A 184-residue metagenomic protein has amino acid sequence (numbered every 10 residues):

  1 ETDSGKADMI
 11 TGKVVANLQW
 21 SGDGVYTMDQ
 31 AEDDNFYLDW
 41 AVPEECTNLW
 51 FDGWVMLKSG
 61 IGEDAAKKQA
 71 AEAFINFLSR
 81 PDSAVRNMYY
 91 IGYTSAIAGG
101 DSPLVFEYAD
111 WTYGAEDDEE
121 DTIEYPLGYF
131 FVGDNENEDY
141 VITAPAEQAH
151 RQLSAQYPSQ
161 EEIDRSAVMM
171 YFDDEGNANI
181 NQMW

Functional and structural regions predicted by a protein language model:
E1, E45-N48, G62-K67, F172: Extracytoplasmic/periplasmic, Sec-exported soluble proteins
E1-P43: Ligand-binding pocket segment of bilobal, Venus flytrap-like solute-binding proteins
S4, D8, K13, D23-Y26 (+6 more regions): Extracytoplasmic/secreted proteins, especially bacterial periplasmic and envelope-associated proteins
S21-Y26, E45-N48, I61-G62, D82: Solvent-exposed loop/turn segments at secondary-structure junctions within structured extracellular/periplasmic domains
D34-K58: Periplasmic-binding protein-like
L57-I163: Mature extracytoplasmic/periplasmic domains
E162-W184: Structural signal for terminal/edge beta-strands and the immediately following C-terminal loop/tail that closes
